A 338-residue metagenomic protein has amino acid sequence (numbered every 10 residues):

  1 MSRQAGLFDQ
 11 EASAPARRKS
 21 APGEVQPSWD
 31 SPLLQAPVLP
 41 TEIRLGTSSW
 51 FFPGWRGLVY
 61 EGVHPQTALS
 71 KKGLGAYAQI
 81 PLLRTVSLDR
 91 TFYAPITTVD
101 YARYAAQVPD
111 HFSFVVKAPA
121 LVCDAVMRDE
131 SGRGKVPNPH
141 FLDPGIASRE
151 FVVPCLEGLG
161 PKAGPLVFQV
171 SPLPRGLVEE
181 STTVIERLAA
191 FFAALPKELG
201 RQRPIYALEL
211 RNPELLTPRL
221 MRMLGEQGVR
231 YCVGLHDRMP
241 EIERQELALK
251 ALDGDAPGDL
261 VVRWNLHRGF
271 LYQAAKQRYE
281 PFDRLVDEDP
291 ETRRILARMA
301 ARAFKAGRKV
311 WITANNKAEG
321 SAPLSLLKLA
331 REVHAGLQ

Functional and structural regions predicted by a protein language model:
M1-Q338: Residues lining hydrophobic/aromatic ligand-binding pockets adjacent to catalytic sites
